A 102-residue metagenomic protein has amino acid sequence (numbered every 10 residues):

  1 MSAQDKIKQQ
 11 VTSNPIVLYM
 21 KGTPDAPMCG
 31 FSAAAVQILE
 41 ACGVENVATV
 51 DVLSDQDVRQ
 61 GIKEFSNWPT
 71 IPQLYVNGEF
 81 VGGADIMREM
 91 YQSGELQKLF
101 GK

Functional and structural regions predicted by a protein language model:
M1-K8: Flexible, polar/low-complexity N-terminal or interdomain linker segments that lie immediately upstream of folded
D5, R59-E64: TIR-domain catalytic/interaction hotspot
K8-Q9, R88: Short secondary-structure boundary/capping segments
Q9-N46: Local sequence-structure signature of Cys/Sec-based thiol-disulfide redox active-site neighborhoods
V44-R59: Thiol-based oxidoreductase modules, predominantly thioredoxin-like and allied folds used for disulfide exchange
E64-T70: Thiol/disulfide oxidoreductase modules built on the thioredoxin-like
V76-K102: Non-catalytic, surface beta->alpha helical segment in thiol-disulfide oxidoreductase systems
